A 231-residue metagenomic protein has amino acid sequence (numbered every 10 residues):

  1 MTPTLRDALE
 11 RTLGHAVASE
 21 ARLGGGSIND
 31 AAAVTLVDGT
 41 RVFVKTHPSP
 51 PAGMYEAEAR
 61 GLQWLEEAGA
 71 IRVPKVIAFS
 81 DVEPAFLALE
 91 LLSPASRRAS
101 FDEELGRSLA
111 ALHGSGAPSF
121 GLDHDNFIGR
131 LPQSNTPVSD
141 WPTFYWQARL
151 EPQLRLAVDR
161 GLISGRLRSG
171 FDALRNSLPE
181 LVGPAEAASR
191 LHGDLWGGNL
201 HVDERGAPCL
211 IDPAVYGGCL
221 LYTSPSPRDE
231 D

Functional and structural regions predicted by a protein language model:
T2-R11, A117-R190, D203: An alpha-helical support segment within catalytic cores of ATP-dependent transferases
L13, D38, E67-A70, P184 (+1 more regions): Short, structurally constrained coil/turn elements that cap an alpha-helix or connect an alpha-helix to the following
A16-E20: Conserved N-terminal boundary motif of the eukaryotic protein kinase catalytic domain
R22-G24: Protein kinase glycine-rich loop
S27-T143: ATP-binding pocket architecture of kinase catalytic cores
D30-T35, D172-C219: Active-site acidic catalytic loop and adjacent metal/ATP-binding pocket of ATP-dependent phosphoryl transfer enzymes
T46, L220-L221: Short acidic, glycine/proline-rich loop/turn micro-motifs
Y222-D231: Single conserved hydrophobic/aromatic residue that forms the stacking wall/gate of nucleotide- or nucleobase-binding
